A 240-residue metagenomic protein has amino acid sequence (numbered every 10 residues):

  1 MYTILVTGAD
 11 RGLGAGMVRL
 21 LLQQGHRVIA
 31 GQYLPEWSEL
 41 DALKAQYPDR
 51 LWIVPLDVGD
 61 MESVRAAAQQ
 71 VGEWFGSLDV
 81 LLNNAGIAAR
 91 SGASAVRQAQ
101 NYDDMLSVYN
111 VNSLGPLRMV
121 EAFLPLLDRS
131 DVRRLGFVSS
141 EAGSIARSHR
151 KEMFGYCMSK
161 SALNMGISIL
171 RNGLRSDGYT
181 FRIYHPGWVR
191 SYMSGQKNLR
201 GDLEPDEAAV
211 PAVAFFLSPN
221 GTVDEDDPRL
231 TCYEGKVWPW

Functional and structural regions predicted by a protein language model:
V6-T7, N83-N84, R134-S140, T180-H185: Structural signature of the Rossmann-like NAD(P)-dependent dehydrogenase/reductase core
D10-L20: N-terminal Rossmann NAD(P)H-binding glycine-rich loop of SDR-like oxidoreductase domains
L22-L40: Conserved glycine-rich Rossmann-like NAD(P)H-binding loop of the short-chain dehydrogenase/reductase
W37, P55-Q69: The beta1-alpha1 cofactor-binding region of Rossmann-like NAD(H)/NADP(H)-dependent oxidoreductases
P48-W52, Q70-N83, A89, N101: A glycine-rich helix->loop->beta "capping" turn within Rossmann-like NAD(P)(H)-dependent oxidoreductase domains
I87-Y109, L117-R118, D128-S176: Catalytic loop of short-chain dehydrogenase/reductase
I183-P186, S191, G195-W240: C-terminal helical subdomain
